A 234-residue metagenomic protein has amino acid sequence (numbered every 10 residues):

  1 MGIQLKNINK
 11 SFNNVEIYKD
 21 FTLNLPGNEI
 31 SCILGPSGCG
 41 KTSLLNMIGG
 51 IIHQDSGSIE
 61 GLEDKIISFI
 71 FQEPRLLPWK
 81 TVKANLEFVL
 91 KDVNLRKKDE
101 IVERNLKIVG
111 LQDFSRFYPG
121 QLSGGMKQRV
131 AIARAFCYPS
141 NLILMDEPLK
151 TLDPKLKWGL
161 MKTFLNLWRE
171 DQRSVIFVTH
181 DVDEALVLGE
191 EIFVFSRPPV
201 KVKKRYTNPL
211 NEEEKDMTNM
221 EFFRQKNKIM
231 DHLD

Functional and structural regions predicted by a protein language model:
L34-P36: The feature captures the beta-strand-to-loop junction immediately N-terminal to the Walker
G49: Helix-to-loop junction immediately C-terminal to a conserved catalytic motif
H53, A84-D99, I108-V109: ABC-type ATPase nucleotide-binding domains, specifically the catalytic core motifs of the NBD
F117-G120, Y138: Conserved signature/switch motifs of ABC ATPase nucleotide-binding domains
I132: Hydrophobic anchor residue at the start of the ABC signature
I143-E147: Catalytic Walker B motif of ABC-type/P-loop ATPase nucleotide-binding domains
